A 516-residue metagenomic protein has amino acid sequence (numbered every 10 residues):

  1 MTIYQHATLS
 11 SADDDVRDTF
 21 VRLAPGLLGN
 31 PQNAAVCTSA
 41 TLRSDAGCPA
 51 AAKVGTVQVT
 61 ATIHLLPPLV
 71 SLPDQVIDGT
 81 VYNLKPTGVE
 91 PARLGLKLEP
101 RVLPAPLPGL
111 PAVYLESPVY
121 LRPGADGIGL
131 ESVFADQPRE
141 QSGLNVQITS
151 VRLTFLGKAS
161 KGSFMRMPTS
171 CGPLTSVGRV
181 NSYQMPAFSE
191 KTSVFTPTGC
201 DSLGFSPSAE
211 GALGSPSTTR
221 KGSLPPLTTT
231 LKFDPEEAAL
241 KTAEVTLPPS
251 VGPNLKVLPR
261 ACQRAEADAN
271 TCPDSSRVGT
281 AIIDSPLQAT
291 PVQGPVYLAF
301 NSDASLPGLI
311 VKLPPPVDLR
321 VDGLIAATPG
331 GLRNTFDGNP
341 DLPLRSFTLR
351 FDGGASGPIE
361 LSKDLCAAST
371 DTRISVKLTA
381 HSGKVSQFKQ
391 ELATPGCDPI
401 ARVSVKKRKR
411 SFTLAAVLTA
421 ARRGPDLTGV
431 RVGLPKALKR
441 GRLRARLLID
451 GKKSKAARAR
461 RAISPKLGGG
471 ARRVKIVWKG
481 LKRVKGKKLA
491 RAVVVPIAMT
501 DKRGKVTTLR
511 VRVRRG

Functional and structural regions predicted by a protein language model:
M1-G516: Ser/Thr/Pro/Gly-rich, low-complexity intrinsically disordered stalk/linker tracts of secreted and surface-exposed
